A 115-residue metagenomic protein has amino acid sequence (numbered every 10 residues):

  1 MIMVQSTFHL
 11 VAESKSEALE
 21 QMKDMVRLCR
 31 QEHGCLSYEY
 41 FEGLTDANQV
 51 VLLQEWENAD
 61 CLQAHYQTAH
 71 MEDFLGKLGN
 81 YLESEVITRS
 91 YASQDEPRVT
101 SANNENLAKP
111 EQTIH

Functional and structural regions predicted by a protein language model:
M1-I2, L10-S16, N48-L52, I87-R89 (+1 more regions): A broad, low-specificity signal for short, low-complexity segments enriched in glycine/proline and polar/charged
I2-H9, E39-Y66: Short, well-ordered beta-strand segments in beta-rich or mixed alpha/beta enzyme and ligand-binding folds
I2-Y40: N-terminal first-folded block
L10-A12, N58, A92-D95: Non-catalytic surface loops within mature trypsin-like serine protease
E13, T45-A47, A69-D73, D95: Short alpha-helical
K15-E17, C61, P97: Intrinsically disordered, low-complexity acidic/polar segments
D24-S37, E55-R89: An amphipathic, aromatic/His-enriched active-site/gating alpha helix that lines ligand/cofactor pockets
F41-T45, G76-H115: Glycine-rich beta-strand-turn "strand-cap" elements at beta-sheet edges
